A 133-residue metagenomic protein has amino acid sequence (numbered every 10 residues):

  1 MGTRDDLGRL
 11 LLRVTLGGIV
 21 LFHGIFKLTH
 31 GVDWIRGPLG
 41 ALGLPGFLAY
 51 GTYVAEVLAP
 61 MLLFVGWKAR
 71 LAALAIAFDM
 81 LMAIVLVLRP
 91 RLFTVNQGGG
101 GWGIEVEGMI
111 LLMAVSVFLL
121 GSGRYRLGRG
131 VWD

Functional and structural regions predicted by a protein language model:
M1-T29, G46-V54, L58-D133: Extended, low-polarity transmembrane helix blocks
T29-G43: Membrane-interface interhelical connector segments
